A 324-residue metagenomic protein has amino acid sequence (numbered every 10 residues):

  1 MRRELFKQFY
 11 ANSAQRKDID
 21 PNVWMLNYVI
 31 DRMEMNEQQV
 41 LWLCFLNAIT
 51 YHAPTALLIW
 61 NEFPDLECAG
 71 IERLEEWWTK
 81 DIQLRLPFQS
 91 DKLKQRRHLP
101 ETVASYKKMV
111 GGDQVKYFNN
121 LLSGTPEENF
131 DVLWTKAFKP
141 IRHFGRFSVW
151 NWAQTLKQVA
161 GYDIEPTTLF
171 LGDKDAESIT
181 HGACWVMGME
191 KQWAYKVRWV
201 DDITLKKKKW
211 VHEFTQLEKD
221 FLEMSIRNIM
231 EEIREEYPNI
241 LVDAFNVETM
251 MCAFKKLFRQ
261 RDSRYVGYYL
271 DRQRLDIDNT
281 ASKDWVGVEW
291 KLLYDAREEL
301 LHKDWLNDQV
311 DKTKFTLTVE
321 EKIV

Functional and structural regions predicted by a protein language model:
M1-M33, E37-Q38, V115-V132, W150 (+1 more regions): C-terminal accessory module of base-excision DNA glycosylases/AP lyases that mediates lesion recognition and DNA
M1-Q89: N-terminal polyanion-binding entry modules of DNA glycosylases/AP lyases and select other DNA-binding proteins
C44-H52, I141, L156-K157, A183-M187: Generic structural signal for hydrophobic core residues of well-folded globular domains
Q83, P87-R142: Helix-hairpin-helix/helix-loop-helix acidic hairpins
